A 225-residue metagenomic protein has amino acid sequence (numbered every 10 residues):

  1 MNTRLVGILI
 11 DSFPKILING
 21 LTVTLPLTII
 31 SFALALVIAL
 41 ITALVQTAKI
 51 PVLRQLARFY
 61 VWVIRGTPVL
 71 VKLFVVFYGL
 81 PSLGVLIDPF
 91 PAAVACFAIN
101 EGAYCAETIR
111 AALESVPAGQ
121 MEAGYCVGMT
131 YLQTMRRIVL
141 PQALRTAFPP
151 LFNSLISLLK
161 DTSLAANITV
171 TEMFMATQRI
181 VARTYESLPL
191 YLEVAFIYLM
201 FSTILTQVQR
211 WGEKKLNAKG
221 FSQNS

Functional and structural regions predicted by a protein language model:
M1-S225: Transmembrane alpha-helices and adjacent helix-loop boundaries
